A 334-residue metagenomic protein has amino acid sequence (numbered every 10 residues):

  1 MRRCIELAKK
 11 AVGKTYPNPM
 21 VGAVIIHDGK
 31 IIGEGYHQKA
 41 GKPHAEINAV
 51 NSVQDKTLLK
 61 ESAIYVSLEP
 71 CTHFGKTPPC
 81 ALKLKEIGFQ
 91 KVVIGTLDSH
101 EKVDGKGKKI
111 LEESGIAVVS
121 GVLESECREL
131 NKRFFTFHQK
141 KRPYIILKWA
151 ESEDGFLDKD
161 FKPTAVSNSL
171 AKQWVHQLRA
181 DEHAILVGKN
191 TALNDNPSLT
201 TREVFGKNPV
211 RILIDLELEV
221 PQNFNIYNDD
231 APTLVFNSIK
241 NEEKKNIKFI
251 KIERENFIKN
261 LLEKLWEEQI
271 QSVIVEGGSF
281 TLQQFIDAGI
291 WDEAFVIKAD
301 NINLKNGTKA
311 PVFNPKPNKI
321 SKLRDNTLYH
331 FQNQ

Functional and structural regions predicted by a protein language model:
M1-R2, L7-N18, E34, Q54 (+2 more regions): Enzymes that bind and transform nitrogen-containing heteroaromatic metabolites
K14-T15, K108, V122-A150, F156: Proteins enriched for Cys/Gly/acidic motifs involved in redox and nucleic-acid/cofactor modification
T15-G29: N-terminal glycine-rich anion-binding loops that anchor highly charged ligand groups
I25, K30-E126, V210: Zn2+-dependent cytidine deaminase-like catalytic core
S62-T72, K140-E151: N-terminal pre-triad scaffold of radical SAM enzymes
H73-G75, H100-V103, E126-L130, E153-D158 (+2 more regions): Short, well-ordered, mixed-charge alpha-helical segments that flank or form enzyme active sites
H100, D104, S120-L123, H138-R142 (+2 more regions): Short capping loops/turns at secondary-structure boundaries
V103-D104, E129-N131, Q284, L304: Short Asp/Glu-rich motifs
